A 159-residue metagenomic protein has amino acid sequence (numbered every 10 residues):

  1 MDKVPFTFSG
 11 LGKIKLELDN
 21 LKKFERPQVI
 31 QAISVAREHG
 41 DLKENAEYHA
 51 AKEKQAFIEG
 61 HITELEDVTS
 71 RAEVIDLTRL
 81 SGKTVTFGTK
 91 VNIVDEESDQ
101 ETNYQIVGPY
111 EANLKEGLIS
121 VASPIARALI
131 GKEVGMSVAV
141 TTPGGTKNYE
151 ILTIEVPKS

Functional and structural regions predicted by a protein language model:
M1, L152-S159: Short, charged, intrinsically disordered terminal tails
M1-D19, K23-G60: N-terminal cationic and glycine-rich segments that engage phosphates or anionic surfaces
D2, E38, S70-R71, S81 (+1 more regions): Glycine-rich, flexible loop/turn motifs
L21-F24, A32, A36, L65-A72 (+3 more regions): Conserved, well-folded catalytic cores of nucleic-acid-processing and energy-transducing macromolecular machines
A46-R79, K83: Internal alpha/beta loop-helix hairpins
I75-E155: Non-DNA-binding regulatory cores of transcription-related proteins, predominantly C-terminal effector-binding
